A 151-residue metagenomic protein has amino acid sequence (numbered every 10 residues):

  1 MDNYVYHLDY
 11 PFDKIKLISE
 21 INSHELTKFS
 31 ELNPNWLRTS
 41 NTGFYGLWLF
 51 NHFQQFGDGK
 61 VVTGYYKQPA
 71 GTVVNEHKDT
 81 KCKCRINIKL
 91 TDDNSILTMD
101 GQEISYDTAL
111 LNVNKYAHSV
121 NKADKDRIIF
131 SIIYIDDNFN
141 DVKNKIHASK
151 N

Functional and structural regions predicted by a protein language model:
M1-D58, V73: Non-heme Fe(II)/2-oxoglutarate
G57, D79-C82: A short catalytic or substrate-binding loop motif that flags glycine-/basic-rich loops and adjacent residues that bind
T63-T80: Conserved short histidine dyad/triad with adjacent acidic residue
Q68, G101-A123: Conserved metal-binding segment of the jelly-roll/cupin
N75-H77, I96-G101, N121, D141-N144: A short secondary-structure junction signal
K83, K89-S105: A short beta-strand-loop-beta hairpin characteristic of the jelly-roll/cupin
C84-K89, T108-L110, D124-V142: A short hydrophobic beta-strand segment most commonly corresponding to one strand of the jelly-roll/cupin
F139-N151: Charged phosphate-binding loop/patch that engages nucleotide di/tri-phosphates or the phosphate backbone of nucleic
